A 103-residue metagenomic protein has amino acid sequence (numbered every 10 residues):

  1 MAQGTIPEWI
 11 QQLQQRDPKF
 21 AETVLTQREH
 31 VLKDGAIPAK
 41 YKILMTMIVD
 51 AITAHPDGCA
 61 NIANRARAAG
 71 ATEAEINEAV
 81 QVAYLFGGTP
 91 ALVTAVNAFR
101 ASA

Functional and structural regions predicted by a protein language model:
M1-I43, N64-A68, T94-A103: Acidic, glycine/proline-rich low-complexity segments that act as flexible tails and inter-domain linkers
Q14, G35, I52-P56, G70 (+1 more regions): Residues at alpha-helix boundaries and short interhelical turns
D17, I48-A51, T89, V96: Generic low-complexity, intrinsically disordered sequence content enriched in small uncharged/hydrophobic residues
T26, I48, V82-L85: Residues within well-ordered alpha-helical secondary structure of globular protein domains
K42-P56: Amphipathic, charged-and-aliphatic alpha-helical interface segments that function as noncatalytic docking
A54-V80: Mid-chain, well-packed structural core segment of small domains
A74-A101: C-terminal structural segments of small proteins and small subunits
